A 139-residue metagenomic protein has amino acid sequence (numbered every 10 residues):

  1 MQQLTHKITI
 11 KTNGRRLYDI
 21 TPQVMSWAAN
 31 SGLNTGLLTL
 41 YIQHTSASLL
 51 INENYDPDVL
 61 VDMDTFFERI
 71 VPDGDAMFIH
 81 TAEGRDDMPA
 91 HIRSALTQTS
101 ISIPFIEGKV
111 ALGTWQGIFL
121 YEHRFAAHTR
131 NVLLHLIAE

Functional and structural regions predicted by a protein language model:
M1-E139: Active-site histidine-anchored catalytic micro-motif
